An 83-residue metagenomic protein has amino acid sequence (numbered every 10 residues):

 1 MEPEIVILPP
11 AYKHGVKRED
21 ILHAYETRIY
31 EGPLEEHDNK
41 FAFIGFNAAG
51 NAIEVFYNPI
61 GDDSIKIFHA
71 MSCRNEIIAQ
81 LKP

Functional and structural regions predicted by a protein language model:
M1-P83: Ribonuclease/tRNase effector modules and their secretory precursors
